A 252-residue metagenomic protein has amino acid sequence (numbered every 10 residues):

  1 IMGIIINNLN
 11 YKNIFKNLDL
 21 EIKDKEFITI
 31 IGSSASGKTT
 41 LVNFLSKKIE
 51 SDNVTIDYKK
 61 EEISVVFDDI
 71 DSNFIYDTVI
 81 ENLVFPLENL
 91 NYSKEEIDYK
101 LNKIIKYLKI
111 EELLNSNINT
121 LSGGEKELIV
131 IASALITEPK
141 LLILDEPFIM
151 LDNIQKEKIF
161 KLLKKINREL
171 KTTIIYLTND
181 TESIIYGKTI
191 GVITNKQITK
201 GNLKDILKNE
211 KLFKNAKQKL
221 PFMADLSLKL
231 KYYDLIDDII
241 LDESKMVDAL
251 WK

Functional and structural regions predicted by a protein language model:
S46: Helix-to-loop junction immediately C-terminal to a conserved catalytic motif
E95-L113: Conserved ABC ATPase "signature" region
N117-L121, E125: Conserved ABC ATPase signature
A134-L135: ABC ATPase C-loop
E138: Conserved catalytic motifs of ABC-family nucleotide-binding domains
L142-E146: Catalytic Walker B motif of ABC-type/P-loop ATPase nucleotide-binding domains
N153-Q155: Helix N-cap at the start of a conserved alpha-helix in ABC-type nucleotide-binding domains
K196-M223: Conserved beta-strand-loop-alpha-helix hinge in the C-terminal portion of ABC ATPase nucleotide-binding domains
